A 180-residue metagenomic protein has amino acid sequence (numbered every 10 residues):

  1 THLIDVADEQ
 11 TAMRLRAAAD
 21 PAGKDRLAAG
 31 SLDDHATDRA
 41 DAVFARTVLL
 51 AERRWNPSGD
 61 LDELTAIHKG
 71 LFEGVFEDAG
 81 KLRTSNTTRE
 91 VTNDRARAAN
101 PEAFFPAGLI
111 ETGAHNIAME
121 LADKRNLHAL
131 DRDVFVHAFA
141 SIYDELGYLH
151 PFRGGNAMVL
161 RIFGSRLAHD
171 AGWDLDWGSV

Functional and structural regions predicted by a protein language model:
T1-V180: FIC/Doc superfamily catalytic core
